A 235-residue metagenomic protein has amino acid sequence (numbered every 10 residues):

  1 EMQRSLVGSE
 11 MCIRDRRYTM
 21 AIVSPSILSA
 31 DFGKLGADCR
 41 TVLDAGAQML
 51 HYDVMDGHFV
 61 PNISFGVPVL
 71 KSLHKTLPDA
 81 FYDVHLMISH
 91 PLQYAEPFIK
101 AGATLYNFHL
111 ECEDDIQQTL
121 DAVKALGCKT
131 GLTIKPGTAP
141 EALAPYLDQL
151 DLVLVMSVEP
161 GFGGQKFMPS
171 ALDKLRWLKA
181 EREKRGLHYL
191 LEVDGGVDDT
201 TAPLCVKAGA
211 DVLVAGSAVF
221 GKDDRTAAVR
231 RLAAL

Functional and structural regions predicted by a protein language model:
E1-R16: Single conserved hydrophobic/aromatic residue that forms the stacking wall/gate of nucleotide- or nucleobase-binding
V7-G8, D148-Q149, G209: Alpha-helix C-terminal capping/helix-to-coil transition sites in glycosyltransferase folds
C12, I22, T133, L154-S157 (+2 more regions): Conserved beta-strand segments that form the floor/walls of ligand-binding pockets within enzyme and binding domains
Y18-N107, E113-D115, A122, K129-T130 (+6 more regions): Conserved N-terminal beta1-alpha1 strand-loop-helix module at the mouth
G33-A37, E181-L187, L191, C205: Non-catalytic terminal and connector segments of soluble metabolic enzymes
E111-E113, K135-G137, V158-F162, S217-F220: Short, acidic/turn-prone active-site loops that include or flank metal/cofactor- and phosphate-binding residues
L187-V193, D198-L235: Alpha/beta catalytic cores of nucleotide-metabolism and tRNA/nucleoside-modifying enzymes
